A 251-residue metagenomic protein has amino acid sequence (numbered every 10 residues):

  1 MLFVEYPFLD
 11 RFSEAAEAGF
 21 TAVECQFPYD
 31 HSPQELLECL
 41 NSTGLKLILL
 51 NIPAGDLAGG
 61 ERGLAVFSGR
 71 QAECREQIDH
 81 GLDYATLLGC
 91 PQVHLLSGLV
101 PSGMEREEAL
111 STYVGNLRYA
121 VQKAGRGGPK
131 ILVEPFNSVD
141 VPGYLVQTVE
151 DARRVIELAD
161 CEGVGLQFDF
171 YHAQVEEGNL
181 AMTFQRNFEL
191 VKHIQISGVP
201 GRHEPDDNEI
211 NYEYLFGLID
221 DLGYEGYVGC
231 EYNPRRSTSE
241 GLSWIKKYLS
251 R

Functional and structural regions predicted by a protein language model:
M1-A16, G89-P91, V146-F168, H172-R251: Histidine-acidic metal/acid-base catalytic patches
M1-C90, C161, E177, R235-R251: N-terminal pre-domain/capping segments
L2-F3, Y29, P53-D56, S97-P101 (+4 more regions): Active-site-proximal loop/turn and secondary-structure-junction residues that shape catalytic pockets, frequently
V4, C25, G63, F67 (+5 more regions): Generic anion/oxyanion-binding catalytic loop in active/binding sites
E24, I48-N51, H94, L132 (+2 more regions): Conserved beta-strand positions in the central sheet of alpha/beta enzyme cores
E35-S42, N116-A124, T183-R186, Y214-L218: Catalytic-core regions built around general acid/base machinery
T43, G127, L190: Conserved dinucleotide-binding and phosphotransfer motif residues
L64-G165, V175: Active-site acidic/histidine proton-transfer and metal-coordination neighborhood in alpha/beta enzyme cores
